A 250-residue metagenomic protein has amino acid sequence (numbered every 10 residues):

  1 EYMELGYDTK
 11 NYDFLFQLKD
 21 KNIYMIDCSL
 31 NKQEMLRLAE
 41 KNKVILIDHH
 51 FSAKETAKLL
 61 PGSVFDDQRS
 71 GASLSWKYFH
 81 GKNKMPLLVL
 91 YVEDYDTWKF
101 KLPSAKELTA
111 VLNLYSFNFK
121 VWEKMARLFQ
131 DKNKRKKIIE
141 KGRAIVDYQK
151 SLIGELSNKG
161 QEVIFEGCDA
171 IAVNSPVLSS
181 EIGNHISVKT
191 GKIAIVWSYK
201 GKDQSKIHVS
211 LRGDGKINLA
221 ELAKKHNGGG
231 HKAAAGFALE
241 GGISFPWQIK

Functional and structural regions predicted by a protein language model:
E1-K124, E140, D147, I153-K250: Replace "Mg2+/Mn2+-dependent" with "divalent metal-dependent
